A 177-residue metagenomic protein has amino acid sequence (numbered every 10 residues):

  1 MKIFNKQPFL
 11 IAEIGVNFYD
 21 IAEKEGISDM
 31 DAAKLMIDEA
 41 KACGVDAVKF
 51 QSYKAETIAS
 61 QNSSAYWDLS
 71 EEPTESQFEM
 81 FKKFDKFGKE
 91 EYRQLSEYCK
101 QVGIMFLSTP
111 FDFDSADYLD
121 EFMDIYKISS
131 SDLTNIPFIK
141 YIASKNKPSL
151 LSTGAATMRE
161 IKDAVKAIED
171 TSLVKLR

Functional and structural regions predicted by a protein language model:
M1-G15: N-terminal amphipathic alpha-helix/helix-capping segment at the start of soluble metabolic enzymes
P8, G88-Y92, S115, I128-I168: Active-site-adjacent beta->alpha loops and helix N-cap segments on the catalytic face of soluble alpha/beta enzymes
L10-I14, V48-F50, F106-T109, Y126-I128 (+2 more regions): Hydrophobic faces of well-ordered beta-strands that scaffold small-molecule active sites in alpha/beta enzyme cores
E13, A40, L119, S152: Conserved, mostly hydrophobic/aromatic
F18, D46-K86: Glycine-rich, proline-tolerant flexible connector loops at the mouths of alpha/beta enzymes
E25-A40, P110-A116: Short, acidic/polar
A32-Y53, F122: Catalytic domains of carbohydrate-active enzymes, especially glycoside hydrolases
S70-I136: Active-site beta->alpha loop and helix N-cap motifs at the rims of alpha/beta catalytic domains
